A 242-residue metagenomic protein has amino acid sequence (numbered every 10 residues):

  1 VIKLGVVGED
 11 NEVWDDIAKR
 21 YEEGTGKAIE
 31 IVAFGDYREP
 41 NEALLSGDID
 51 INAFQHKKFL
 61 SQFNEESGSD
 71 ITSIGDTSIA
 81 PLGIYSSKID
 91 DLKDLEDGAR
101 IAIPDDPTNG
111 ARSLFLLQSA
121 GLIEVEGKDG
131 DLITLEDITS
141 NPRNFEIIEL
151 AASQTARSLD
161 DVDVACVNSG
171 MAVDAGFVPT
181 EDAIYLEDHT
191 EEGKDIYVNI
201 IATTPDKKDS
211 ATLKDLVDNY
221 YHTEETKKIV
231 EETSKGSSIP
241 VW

Functional and structural regions predicted by a protein language model:
V1-E9, K27-A33, A99-I101: Short, well-ordered beta-strand elements
V7-E30, E39: Short, polar/charged alpha-helical segment
E9, G35-Y37, G47-S61, A151-A152 (+2 more regions): Beta->alpha turn/N-cap motifs
I31-E42, G130-R157: Short helix-initiation/N-cap motifs at beta->coil->alpha
Q62-I74, K88-D90, D161, C166 (+1 more regions): Ligand-binding "clamshell"
I74-I123, T223, K227: A conserved helix-loop-strand patch within extracytoplasmic ligand-binding domains of the periplasmic binding
P81-L92, Y197-S210: A bilobed periplasmic-binding-protein/Venus flytrap-type ligand-binding module shared by bacterial periplasmic
T108-I133, K214-W242: Ligand-binding clefts/hinges and TM-proximal coupling segments of bilobed small-molecule sensing domains
